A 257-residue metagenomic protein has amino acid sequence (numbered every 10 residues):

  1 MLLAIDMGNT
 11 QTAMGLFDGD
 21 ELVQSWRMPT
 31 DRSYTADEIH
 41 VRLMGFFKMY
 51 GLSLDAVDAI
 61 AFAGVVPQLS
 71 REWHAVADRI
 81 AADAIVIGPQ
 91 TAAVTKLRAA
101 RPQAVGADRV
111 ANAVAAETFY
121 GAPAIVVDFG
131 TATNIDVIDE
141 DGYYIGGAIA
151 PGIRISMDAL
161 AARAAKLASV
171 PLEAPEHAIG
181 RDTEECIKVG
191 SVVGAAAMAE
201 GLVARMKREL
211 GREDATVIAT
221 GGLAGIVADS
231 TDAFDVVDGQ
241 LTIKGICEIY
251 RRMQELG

Functional and structural regions predicted by a protein language model:
L2-A4, T30, S156-G257: ATP-binding/phosphotransfer module of carbohydrate and carboxylate kinases, centering on a glycine-rich
L2-D6, A61, A124-D128, I218: Short glycine-aspartate micro-motif
L2-K48, G142-A168, A174-H177, E185: Short glycine-rich, Thr/Ser-proximal phosphate-binding strand/loop in the N-terminal lobe of ATP-dependent enzymes
T12-L16, V126, T133-I138: Short beta-strand scaffold segments in enzyme catalytic cores
L43-D58, L202-A215: Phosphate/pyrophosphate-binding loops at sites that engage ATP/ADP/AMP, CoA/4′-phosphopantetheine, polyphosphate
Y50-V105, D141-G147, G152-I153, R181-V192 (+3 more regions): Short beta-strand-loop/turn "lid" adjacent to the catalytic site in phosphate-handling enzymes
A93-A124, C247-E255: Conserved phosphate-binding catalytic cores of ATP/NTP-utilizing and phosphoryl-transfer enzymes
